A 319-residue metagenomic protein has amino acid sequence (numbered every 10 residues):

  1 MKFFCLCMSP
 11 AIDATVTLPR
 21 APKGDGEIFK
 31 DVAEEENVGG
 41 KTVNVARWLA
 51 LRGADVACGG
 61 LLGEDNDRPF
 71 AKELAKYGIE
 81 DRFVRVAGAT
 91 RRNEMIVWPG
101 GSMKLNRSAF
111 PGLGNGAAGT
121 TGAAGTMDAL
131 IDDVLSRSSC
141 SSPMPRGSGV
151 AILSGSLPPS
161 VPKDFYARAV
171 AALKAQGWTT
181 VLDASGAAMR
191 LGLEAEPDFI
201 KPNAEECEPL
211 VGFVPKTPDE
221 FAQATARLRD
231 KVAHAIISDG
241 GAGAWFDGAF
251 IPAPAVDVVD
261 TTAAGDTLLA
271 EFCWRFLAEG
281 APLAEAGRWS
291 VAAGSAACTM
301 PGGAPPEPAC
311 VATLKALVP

Functional and structural regions predicted by a protein language model:
M1-G59, R68-P69: Glycine-rich phosphate/adenosyl-contacting loop at the front of the ribokinase-like
F3, A54-V56, D81, T180 (+1 more regions): Hydrophobic anchor at the start of a short beta-strand that flanks the dinucleotide cofactor-binding loop
L49, N203, G265: Short, conserved phosphate/pyrophosphate- and ester-handling motifs at nucleotide-, phospho-/glycolipid
A50-G149, T313-P319: Conserved N-terminal subdomain of the carbohydrate kinase-like
K104-N106, S148-S156, D183, K201-A204: Short beta-strands and strand-loop turn motifs
F110-G114, L157-V161, A188-L191, P209 (+3 more regions): Short, small-residue-enriched loops and turns at beta-alpha junctions that line or gate enzyme active sites
K163-G248: Conserved phosphate/ATP/ADP-binding segment of small-molecule kinases
R190, P218-P319: Conserved phosphate-binding/catalytic region of the ribokinase-like
